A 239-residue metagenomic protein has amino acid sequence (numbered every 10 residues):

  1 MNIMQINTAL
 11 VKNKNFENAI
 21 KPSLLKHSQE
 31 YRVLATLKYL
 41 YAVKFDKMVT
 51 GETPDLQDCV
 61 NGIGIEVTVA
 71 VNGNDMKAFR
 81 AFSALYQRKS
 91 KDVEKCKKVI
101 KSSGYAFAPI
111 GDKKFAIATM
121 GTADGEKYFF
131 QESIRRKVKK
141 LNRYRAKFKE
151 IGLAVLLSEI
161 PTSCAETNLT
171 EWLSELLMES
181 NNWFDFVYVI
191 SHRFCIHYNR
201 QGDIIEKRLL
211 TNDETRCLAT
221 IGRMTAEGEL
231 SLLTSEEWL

Functional and structural regions predicted by a protein language model:
M1-K47, T68-R208, E214-L239: Metal-dependent nuclease catalytic core centered on acidic motifs
Y41-K44, C59-I63: Short glycine/proline-enriched coil/turn segments at helix->beta-strand junctions
V49, V60-G62, E150: Intrinsically disordered, low-complexity segments enriched in small/polar residues
E52: Beta-rich catalytic cores
D55-V60, H197-Q201: Short, solvent-exposed polar/charged micro-motifs at secondary-structure junctions
L56, I63-V69: Conserved catalytic cores of phosphodiester-cleaving nucleases, focusing on short active-site segments
